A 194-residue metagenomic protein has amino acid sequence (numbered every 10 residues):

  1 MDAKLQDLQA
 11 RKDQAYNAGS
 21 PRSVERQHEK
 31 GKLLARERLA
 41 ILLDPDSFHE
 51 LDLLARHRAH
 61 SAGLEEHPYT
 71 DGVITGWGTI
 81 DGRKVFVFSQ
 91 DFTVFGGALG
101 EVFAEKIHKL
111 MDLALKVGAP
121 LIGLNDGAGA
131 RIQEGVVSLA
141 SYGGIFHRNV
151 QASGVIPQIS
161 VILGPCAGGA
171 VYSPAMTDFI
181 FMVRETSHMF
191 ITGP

Functional and structural regions predicted by a protein language model:
M1-I159, P165, A170-Y172, M176-T192: Terminal-region recognition feature
